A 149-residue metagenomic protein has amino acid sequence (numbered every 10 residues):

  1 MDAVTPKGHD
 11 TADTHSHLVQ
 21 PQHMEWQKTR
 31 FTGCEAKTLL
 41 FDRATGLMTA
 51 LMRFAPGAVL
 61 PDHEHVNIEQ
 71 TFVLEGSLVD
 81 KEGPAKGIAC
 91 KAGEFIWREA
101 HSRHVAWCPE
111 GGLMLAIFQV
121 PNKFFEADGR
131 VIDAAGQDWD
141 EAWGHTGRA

Functional and structural regions predicted by a protein language model:
M1-G46, R130-A149: A short, N-terminal "cap"/entry segment at the start of jelly-roll beta-barrel domains of the cupin/DSBH fold
G33-L40, T45-H65, A89, E99-H101: Conserved short histidine dyad/triad with adjacent acidic residue
L47, E69, G111: Conserved catalytic motifs of the protein kinase core domain
M52-F54, L74-L78, A106, M114-A116: Short, well-ordered beta-strand segments in beta-rich or mixed alpha/beta enzyme and ligand-binding folds
P56, H65-G83: Glycine- and acidic-residue-biased ligand/ion/polar-headgroup-sensing regions
K81-R103: Short acidic-glycine-tyrosine-enriched beta hairpin
A100-F124: Ligand-binding loop in jelly-roll beta-barrel domains
F125-G129: Short, charged, solvent-exposed linker or helix-capping segments at domain edges/interfaces that act as flexible hinges
